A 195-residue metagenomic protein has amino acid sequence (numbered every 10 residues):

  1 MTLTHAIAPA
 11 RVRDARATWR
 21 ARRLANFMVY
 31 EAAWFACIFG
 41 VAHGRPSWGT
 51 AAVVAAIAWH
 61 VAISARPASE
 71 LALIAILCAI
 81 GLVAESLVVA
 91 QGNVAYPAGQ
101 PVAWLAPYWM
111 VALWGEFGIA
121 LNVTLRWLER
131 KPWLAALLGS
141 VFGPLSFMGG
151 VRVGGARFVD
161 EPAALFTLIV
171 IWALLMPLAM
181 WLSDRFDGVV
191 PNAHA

Functional and structural regions predicted by a protein language model:
T2-A195: Aromatic-rich, lipid-facing transmembrane alpha helices and their immediate juxtamembrane interface loops in integral
